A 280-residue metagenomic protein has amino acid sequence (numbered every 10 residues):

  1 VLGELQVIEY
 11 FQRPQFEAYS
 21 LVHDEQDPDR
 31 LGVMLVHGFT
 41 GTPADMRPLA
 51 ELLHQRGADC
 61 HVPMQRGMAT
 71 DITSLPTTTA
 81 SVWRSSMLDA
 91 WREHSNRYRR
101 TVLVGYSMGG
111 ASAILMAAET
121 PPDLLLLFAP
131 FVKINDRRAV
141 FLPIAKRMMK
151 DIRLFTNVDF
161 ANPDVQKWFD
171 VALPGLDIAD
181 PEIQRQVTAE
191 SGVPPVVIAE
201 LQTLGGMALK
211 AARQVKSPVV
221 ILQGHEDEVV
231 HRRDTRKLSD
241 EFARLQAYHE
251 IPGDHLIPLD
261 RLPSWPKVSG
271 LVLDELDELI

Functional and structural regions predicted by a protein language model:
F11-D71: Short, surface-exposed "cap/lid" segments of acyl-processing enzymes
F16-A18, V193-A211: Active-site nucleophile elbow and catalytic-triad environment of alpha/beta-hydrolase enzymes
G105-G109, A113: Gly/Ala-rich beta-loop-alpha elbow adjacent to hydrolase catalytic centers
L126-I152, P194-V197: Flexible "cap/lid" loop of the alpha/beta hydrolase fold
V215, I221-Q223, D227: Short beta-strand/loop motif that positions the catalytic acidic residue of the alpha/beta-hydrolase fold
E228-D234: Conserved alpha/beta-hydrolase "acid-adjacent" motif
R236-I257: Catalytic histidine neighborhood in serine/cysteine hydrolases with alpha/beta-hydrolase-type architecture
G253-K267: Catalytic histidine-centered segment of alpha/beta-hydrolase-like enzymes
